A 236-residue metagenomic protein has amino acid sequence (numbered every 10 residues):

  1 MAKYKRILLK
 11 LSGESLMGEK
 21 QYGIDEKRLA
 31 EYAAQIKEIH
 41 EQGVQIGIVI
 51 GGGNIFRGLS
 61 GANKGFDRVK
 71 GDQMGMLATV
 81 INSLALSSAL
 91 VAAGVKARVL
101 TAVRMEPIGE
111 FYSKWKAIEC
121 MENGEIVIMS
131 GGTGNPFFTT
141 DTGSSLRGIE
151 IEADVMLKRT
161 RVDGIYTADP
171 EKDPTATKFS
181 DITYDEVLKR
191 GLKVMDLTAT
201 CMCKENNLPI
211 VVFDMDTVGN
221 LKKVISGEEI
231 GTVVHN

Functional and structural regions predicted by a protein language model:
M1-N236: C-terminal catalytic "cap/lid" subdomain
